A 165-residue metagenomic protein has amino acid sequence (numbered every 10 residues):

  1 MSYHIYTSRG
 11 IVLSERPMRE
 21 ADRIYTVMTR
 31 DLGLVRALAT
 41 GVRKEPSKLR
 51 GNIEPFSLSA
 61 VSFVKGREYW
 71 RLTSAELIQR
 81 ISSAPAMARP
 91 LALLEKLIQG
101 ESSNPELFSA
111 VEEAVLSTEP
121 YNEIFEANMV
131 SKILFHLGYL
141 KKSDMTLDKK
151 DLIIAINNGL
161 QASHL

Functional and structural regions predicted by a protein language model:
M1-R23, M28-L58, S62-L165: Non-catalytic alpha-helical scaffolds and adjoining flexible linkers that form interface surfaces for assembly
